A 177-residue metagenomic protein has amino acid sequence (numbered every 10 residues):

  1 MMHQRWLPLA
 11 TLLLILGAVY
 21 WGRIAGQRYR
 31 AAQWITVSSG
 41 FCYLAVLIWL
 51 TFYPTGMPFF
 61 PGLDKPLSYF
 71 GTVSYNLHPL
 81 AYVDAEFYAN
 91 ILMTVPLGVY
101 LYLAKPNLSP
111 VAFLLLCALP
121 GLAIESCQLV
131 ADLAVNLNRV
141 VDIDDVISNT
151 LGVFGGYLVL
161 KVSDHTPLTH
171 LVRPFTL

Functional and structural regions predicted by a protein language model:
M1-N138, F154-L177: Bulky hydrophobic segments
V141-L151: Individual transmembrane alpha-helices with interfacial aromatic-anchor signatures
